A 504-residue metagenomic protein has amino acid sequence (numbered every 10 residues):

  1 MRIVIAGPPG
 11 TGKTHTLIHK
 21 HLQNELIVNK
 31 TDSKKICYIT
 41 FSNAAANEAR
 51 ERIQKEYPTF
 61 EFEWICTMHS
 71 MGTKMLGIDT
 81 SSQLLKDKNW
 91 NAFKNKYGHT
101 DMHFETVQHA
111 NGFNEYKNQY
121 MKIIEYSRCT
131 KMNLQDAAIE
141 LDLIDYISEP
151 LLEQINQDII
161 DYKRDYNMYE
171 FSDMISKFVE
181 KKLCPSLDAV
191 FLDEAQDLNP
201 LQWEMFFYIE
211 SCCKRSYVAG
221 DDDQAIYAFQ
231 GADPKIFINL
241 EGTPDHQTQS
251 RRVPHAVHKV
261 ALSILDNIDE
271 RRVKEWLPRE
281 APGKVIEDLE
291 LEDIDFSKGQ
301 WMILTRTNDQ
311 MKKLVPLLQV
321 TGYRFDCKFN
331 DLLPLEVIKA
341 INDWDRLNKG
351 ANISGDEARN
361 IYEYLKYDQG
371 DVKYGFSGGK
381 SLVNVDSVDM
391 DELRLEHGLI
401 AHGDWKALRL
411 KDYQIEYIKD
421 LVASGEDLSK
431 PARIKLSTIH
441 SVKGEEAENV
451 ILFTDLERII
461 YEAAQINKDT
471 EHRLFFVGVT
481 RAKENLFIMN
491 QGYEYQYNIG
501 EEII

Functional and structural regions predicted by a protein language model:
M1-P8, H15-T16, K35, F104-F191 (+2 more regions): Accessory N-terminal region flanking or inserted into the helicase ATPase core in nucleic-acid motor proteins
M1-S81, L262, T480: P-loop NTPase Walker
P8-T11, H19, F41-A44, Q196-P282 (+8 more regions): Conserved helicase motor core of SF1/SF2 NTP-dependent helicases
F60-F62, S211-R215, A482-E484: A short helix->loop->beta-strand "cap" motif at the edges of active sites that frequently abuts
F60-G77, Y323-L347: Conserved beta-strand -> loop -> alpha-helix junction used to position metal-binding or nucleic-acid-contacting
T67, Y169-M174, A432-H440: Conserved two-lobed SF2 helicase motor
K284-G299: Conserved interdomain hinge at the start of the Helicase C-terminal
D345-F487: Conserved helicase C-terminal RecA-like lobe
